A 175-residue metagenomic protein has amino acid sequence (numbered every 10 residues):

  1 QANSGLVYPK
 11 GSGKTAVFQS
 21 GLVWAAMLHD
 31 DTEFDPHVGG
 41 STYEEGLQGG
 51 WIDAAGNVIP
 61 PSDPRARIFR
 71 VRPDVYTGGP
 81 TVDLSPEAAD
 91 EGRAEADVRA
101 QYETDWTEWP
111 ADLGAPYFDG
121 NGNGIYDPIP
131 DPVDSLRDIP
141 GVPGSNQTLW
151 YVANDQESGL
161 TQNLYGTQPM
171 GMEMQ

Functional and structural regions predicted by a protein language model:
Q1-Q175: A long-range scaffold signal marking pre-active-site subdomains of enzyme folds
